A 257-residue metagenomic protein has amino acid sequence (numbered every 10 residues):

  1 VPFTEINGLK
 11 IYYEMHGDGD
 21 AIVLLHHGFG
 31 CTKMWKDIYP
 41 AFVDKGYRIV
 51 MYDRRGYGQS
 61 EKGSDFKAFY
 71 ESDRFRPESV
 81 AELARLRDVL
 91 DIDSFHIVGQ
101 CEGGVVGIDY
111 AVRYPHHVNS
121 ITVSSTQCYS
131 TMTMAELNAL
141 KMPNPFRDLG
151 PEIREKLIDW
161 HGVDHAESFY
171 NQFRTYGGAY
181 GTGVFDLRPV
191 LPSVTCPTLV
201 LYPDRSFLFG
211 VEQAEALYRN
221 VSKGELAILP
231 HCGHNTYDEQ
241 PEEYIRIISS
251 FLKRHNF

Functional and structural regions predicted by a protein language model:
L9-D65: Conserved HGGG/HGGXW glycine-rich cap/lid loop of the alpha/beta-hydrolase fold
D44, M51-V98, R246: Active-site loop/oxyanion-hole signature of alpha/beta-hydrolase fold enzymes
V105-R113, N119-P151: Flexible "cap/lid" loop of the alpha/beta hydrolase fold
T175-V190: Active-site nucleophile elbow and catalytic-triad environment of alpha/beta-hydrolase enzymes
V194, V200-Y202: Short beta-strand/loop motif that positions the catalytic acidic residue of the alpha/beta-hydrolase fold
R205-F209: Acidic catalytic loop of the alpha/beta-hydrolase fold
Y218-N235: Catalytic histidine neighborhood in serine/cysteine hydrolases with alpha/beta-hydrolase-type architecture
H231-F257: Catalytic active-site module of serine/aspartate enzymes centered on a nucleophile-bearing elbow/loop
